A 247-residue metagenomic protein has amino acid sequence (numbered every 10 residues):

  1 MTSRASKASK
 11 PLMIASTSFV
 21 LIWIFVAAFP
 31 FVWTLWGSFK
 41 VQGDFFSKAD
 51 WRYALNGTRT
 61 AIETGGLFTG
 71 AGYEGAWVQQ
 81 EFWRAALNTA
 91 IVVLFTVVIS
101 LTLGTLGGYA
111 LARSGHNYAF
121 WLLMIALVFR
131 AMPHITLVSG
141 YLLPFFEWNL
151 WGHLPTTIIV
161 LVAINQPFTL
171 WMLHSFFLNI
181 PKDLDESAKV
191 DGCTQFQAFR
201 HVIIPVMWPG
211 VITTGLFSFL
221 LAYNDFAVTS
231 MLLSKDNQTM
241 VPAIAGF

Functional and structural regions predicted by a protein language model:
R4-A8, L12-F247: A structural signal for multi-pass alpha-helical bundles of membrane permease subunits that mediate small-molecule
